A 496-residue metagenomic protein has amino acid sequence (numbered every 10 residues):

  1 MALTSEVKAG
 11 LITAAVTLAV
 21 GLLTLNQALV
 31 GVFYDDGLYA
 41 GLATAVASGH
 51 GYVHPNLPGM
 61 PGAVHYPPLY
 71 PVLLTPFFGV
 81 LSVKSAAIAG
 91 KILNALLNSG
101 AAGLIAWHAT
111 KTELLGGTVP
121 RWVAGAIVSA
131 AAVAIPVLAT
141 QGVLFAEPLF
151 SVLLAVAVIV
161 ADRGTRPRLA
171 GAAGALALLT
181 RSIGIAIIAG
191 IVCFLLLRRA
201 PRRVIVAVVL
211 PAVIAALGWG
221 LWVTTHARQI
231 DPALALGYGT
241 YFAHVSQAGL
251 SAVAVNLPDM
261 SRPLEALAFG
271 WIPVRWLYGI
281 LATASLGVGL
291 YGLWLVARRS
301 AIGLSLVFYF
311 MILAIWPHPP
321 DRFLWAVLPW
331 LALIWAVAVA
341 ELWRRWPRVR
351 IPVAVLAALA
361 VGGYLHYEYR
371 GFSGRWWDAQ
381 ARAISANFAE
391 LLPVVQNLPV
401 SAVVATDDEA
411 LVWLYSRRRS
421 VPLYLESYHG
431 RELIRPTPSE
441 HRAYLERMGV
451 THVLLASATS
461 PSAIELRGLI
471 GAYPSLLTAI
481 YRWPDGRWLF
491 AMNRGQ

Functional and structural regions predicted by a protein language model:
V20-L22, L38-G62, L69-Y70, A161: Extracytosolic helix-loop segments that constitute the early lumenal/periplasmic catalytic or substrate-binding loops
P68-T75, V80-G100, G125, T140 (+2 more regions): Loop-to-helix entry region of an early transmembrane alpha helix in multi-pass inner-membrane enzymes
A89-G116, V152, V156, G287-Y291: Transmembrane-helix motifs of polytopic, lipid-linked glycan transferases
A95, A102, T140, E147-L149 (+6 more regions): Hydrophobic/aromatic-rich transmembrane helices and adjacent perimembrane loops
A102-I105, R262-R299, F310, W335 (+1 more regions): Hydrophobic, aromatic-rich transmembrane alpha-helices and their immediate juxtamembrane boundary segments
R121-A126, R168, A172, I188 (+2 more regions): Signature aromatic-anchored transmembrane alpha helix within multi-pass, membrane-resident enzymes that catalyze glycan
A161, G237, V353-L411, S439-M448 (+1 more regions): Membrane-embedded, lumen/periplasm-facing catalytic core of multi-pass transferases that use lipid-linked donors
V204-G287, A360-G371: Membrane-lumen/periplasm interface segments of specific transmembrane helices in polyprenyl phosphate-linked
